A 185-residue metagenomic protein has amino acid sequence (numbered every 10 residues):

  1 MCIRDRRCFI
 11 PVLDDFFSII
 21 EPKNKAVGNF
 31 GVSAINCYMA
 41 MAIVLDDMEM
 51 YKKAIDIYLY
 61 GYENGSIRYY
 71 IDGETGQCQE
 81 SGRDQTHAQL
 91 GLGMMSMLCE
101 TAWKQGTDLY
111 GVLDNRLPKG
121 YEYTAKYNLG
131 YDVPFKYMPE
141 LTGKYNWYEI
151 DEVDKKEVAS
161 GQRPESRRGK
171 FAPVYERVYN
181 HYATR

Functional and structural regions predicted by a protein language model:
M1-I3: Short, small-residue-biased leader/transition segments that mark boundaries at the very start of proteins
D5-K25, E49-E74, R116-D132: Long, well-ordered core segments of solenoidal/helical folds
F17-V32, V44, G76-L90: Solvent-exposed loop and edge beta-strand segments that line ligand/cofactor-binding and catalytic clefts
V32, R83-G93, L113-P118, E140: Amphipathic alpha-helical protein-interaction segments enriched in hydrophobic
A40-V44, G93-K104: Short glycine/serine- and small hydrophobic-enriched flexible loop segments
L59-E80, W147-E157: Flexible internal linker/loop segments at domain or repeat junctions
T75-D84, A102-Y110: Acidic, serine/threonine- and proline-rich low-complexity regulatory regions
L109-R185: CBM-like carbohydrate-recognition segments
